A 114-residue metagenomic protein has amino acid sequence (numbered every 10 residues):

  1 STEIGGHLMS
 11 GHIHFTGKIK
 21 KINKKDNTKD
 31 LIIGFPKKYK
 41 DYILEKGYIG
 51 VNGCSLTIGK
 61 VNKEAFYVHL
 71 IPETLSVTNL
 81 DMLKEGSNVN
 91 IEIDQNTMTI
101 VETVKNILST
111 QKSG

Functional and structural regions predicted by a protein language model:
S1-G114: Conserved loop->alpha-helix
